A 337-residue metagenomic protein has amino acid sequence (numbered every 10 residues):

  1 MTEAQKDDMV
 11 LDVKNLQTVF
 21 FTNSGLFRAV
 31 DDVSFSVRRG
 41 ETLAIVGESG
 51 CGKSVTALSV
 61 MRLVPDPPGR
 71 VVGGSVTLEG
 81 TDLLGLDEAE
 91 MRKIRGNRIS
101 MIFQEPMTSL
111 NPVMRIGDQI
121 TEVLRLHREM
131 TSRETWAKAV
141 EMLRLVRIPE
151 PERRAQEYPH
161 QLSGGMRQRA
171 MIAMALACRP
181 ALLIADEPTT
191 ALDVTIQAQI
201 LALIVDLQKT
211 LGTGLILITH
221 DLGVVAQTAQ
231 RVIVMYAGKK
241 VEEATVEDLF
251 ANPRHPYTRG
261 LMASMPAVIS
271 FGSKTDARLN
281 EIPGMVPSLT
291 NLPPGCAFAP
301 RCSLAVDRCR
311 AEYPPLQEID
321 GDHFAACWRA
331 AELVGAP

Functional and structural regions predicted by a protein language model:
K6-M9, P149-R153, E243-P337: Short catalytic/signature loops enriched in Gly
E48, I184-P188, L192-K274: P-loop NTP-binding/switch modules centered on Walker-like glycine-rich loops
V71-D82: Conserved ABC transporter NBD signature motif
T81-D82, E134-R153, M262-A263: Conserved ABC ATPase "signature" region
L83-S100, D118, L126, D248-P253 (+1 more regions): ABC ATPase NBD coupling module
A177-A181: A short, proline-enriched helix->beta-strand linker immediately N-terminal to the Walker B motif in ABC-type P-loop
